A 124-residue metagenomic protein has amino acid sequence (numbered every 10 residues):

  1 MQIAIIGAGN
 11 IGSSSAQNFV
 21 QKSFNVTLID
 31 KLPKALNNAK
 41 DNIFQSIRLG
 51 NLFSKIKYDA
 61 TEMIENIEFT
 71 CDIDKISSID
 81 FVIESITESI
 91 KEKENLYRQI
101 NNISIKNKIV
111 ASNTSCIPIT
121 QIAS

Functional and structural regions predicted by a protein language model:
M1-S46, E68: NAD(P)+-binding Rossmann beta1-loop-alpha1 motif at the extreme N-terminus of oxidoreductases
I6, S14, M63, T70 (+2 more regions): Structural motif
V26, I67, V82, V110-A111: Hydrophobic/aromatic residues located in beta-strands of well-ordered beta-sheets within soluble catalytic
I47-N66: Short mixed-charge
M63-I79: Short acidic low-complexity segments
S77-S78, V82, K106: Alpha-helix C-terminal capping/helix-to-coil transition sites in glycosyltransferase folds
I86-S124: Rossmann-like NAD(P)(H) cofactor-binding subdomain of soluble oxidoreductases
